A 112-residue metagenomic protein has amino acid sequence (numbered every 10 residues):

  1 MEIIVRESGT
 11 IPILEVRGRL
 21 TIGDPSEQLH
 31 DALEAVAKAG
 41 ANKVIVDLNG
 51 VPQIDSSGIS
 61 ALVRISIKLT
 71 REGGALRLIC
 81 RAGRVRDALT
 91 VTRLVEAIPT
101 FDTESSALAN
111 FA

Functional and structural regions predicted by a protein language model:
M1-E15: Short beta-strand/loop segment at the start of cytosolic alpha/beta domains
L20-I98: Amphipathic alpha-helical interaction surfaces in cytosolic regulatory modules
G83, S105-S106: Acidic phosphotransfer microenvironment of two-component signaling modules
P99-T103: Short acidic-hydrophobic, aromatic-tinged amphipathic segments that line or gate anion-handling sites
S106-A112: Short, charged, intrinsically disordered terminal tails
